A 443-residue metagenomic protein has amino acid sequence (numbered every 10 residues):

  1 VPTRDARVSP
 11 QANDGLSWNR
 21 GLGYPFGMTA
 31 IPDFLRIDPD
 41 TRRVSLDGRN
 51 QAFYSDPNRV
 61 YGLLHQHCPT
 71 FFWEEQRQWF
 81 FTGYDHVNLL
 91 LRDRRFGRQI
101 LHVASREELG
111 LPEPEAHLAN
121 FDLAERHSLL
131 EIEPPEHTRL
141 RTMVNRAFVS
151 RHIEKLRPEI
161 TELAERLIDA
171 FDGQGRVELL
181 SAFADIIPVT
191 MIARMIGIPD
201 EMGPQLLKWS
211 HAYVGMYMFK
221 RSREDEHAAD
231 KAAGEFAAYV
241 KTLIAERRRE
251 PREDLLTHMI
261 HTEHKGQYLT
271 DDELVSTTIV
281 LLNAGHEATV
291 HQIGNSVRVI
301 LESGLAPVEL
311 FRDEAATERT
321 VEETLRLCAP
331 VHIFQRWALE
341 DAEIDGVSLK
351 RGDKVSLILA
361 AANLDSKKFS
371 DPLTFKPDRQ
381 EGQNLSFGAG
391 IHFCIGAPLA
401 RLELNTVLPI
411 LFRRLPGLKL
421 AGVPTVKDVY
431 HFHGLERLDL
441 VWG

Functional and structural regions predicted by a protein language model:
R4-R7, R20: Basic polycationic patches enriched in arginine
A6, D14-G15: Short hydrophobic alpha-helical segments enriched in small aliphatic residues
W18-G443: Cytochrome P450
